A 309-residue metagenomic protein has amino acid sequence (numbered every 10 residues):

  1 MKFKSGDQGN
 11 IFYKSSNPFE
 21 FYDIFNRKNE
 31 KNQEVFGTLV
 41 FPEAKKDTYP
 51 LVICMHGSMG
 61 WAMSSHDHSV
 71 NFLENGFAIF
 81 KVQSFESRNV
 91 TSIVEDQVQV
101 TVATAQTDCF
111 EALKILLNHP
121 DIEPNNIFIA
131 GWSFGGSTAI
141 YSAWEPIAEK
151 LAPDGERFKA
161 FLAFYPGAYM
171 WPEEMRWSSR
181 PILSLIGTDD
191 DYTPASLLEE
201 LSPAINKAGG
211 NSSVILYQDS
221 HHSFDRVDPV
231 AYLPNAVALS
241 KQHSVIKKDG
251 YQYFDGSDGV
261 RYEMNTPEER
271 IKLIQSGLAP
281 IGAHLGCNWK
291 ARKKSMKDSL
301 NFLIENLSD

Functional and structural regions predicted by a protein language model:
M1-D47: N-terminal cap/lid segment of alpha/beta-hydrolase-fold proteins
K45-Y49, C54-V90, M170-W171, D189-A195: Short substrate-entry loop that stabilizes the transition state in hydrolases
N75, H119, A208: Conserved dinucleotide-binding and phosphotransfer motif residues
V98-P120, Y141: Alpha/beta-hydrolase active-site loop
L117, G136-L151: Short glycine-enriched nucleophile-adjacent loop and the immediately C-terminal alpha-helix near the catalytic center
I122-S133: Alpha/beta-hydrolase fold nucleophile elbow
P153-D219: The feature captures the conserved acid-bearing segment of alpha/beta-hydrolase catalytic domains
N206-S212, Q218-D309: Alpha/beta-hydrolase-fold serine-hydrolase catalytic core, especially in secreted/extracellular enzymes
